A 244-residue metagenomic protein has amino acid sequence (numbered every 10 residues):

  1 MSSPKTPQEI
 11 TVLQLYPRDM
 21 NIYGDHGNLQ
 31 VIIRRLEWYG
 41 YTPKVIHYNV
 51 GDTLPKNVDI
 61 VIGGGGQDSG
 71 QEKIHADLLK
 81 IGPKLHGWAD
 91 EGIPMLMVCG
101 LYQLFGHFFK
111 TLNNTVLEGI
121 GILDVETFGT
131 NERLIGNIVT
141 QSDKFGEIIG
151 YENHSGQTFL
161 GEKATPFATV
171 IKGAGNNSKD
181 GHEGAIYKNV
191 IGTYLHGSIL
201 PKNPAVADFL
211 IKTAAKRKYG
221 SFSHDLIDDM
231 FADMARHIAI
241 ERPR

Functional and structural regions predicted by a protein language model:
M1-G87, P201-R244: N-terminal beta1-alpha1 cap of cysteine-dependent amidohydrolase-like domains
Q8-I10, D143-I148, I186-I191: Beta-strand-turn-beta hairpins that frame and shape the catalytic cleft of phosphate-ester-processing enzymes
Q14, V45, I122, G150-E152 (+1 more regions): Conserved beta-strand scaffold positions in the cores of enzyme catalytic domains, especially in NTP/NDP-utilizing
Y16-R18, S155-Q157, G197-I199: Glycine-rich beta-alpha junction loops
I60-G64, L96, G192-Y194: Structural motif
Q67-K144: Cysteine-nucleophile active-site neighborhood
L112-E183: Pocket-forming structural segment of enzyme catalytic cores
N177-A215: A glycine-centered loop/beta-turn motif at secondary-structure junctions
